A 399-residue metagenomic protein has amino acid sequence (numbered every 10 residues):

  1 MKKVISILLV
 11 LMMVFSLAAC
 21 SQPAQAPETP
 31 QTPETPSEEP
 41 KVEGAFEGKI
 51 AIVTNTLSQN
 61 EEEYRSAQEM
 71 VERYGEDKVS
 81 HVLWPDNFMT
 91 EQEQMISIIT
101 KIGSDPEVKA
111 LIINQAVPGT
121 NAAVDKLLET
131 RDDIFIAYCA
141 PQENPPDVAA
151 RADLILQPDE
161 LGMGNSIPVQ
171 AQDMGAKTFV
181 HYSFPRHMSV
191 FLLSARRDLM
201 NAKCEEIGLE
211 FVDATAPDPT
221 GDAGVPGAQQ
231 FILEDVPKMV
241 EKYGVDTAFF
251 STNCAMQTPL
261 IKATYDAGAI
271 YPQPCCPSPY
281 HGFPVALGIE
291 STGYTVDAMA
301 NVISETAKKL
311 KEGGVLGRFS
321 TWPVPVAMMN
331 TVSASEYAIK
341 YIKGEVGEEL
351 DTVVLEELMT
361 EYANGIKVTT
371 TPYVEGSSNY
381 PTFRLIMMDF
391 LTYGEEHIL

Functional and structural regions predicted by a protein language model:
A18-T29: Bacterial lipoprotein signal-peptidase II cleavage site
V42-Y74, V79-I96, I112-P118, L193: Extracytoplasmic "Venus flytrap"
A51-T54, D105-A116, I134-C139, V180-H181 (+3 more regions): Periplasmic-binding protein-like
A67, E160-D213, A338, E356-T360: An alpha-beta-alpha
L127-P158: Flexible loop/hinge segments that line or gate small-molecule binding clefts
L154-H181, F231-E234, M299-K311, P325-I342: Hydrophobic alpha-helical segments within soluble ligand-binding/sensing domains
M200-F211, T258-K343: Extracellular/periplasmic periplasmic-binding protein-like sensory domains
V302-L399: Hinge/cleft segment of the Venus flytrap/periplasmic-binding protein
